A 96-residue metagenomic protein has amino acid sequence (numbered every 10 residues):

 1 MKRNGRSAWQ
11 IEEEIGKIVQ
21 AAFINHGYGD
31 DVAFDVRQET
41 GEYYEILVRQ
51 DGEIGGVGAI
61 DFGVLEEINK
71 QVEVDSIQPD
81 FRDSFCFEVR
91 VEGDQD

Functional and structural regions predicted by a protein language model:
M1-F34: N-proximal, solvent-exposed amphipathic alpha-helical segments enriched in charged/polar residues
R3, D30-V36, Q71-P79: Generic structural motif
R3, E13-I15, E39-T40, D51-I54 (+1 more regions): Intrinsic disorder/low-complexity segments enriched in polar/small residues
G16-I18, I24, I46, E92-D96: Short amphipathic alpha-helical "recognition" segments used for binding
G27, E66, V89-V91: Prokaryotic Sec-type signal peptides and long signal-anchor helices with extended Leu/Ile/Val-rich h-regions
A33-G55, D83-F87: Short glycine-rich, basic-tinged beta-strand/loop micro-motifs
Y44-Q78: Short, hydrophobic/π-rich interface segment
D80-D96: C-terminal edge-of-domain segments
